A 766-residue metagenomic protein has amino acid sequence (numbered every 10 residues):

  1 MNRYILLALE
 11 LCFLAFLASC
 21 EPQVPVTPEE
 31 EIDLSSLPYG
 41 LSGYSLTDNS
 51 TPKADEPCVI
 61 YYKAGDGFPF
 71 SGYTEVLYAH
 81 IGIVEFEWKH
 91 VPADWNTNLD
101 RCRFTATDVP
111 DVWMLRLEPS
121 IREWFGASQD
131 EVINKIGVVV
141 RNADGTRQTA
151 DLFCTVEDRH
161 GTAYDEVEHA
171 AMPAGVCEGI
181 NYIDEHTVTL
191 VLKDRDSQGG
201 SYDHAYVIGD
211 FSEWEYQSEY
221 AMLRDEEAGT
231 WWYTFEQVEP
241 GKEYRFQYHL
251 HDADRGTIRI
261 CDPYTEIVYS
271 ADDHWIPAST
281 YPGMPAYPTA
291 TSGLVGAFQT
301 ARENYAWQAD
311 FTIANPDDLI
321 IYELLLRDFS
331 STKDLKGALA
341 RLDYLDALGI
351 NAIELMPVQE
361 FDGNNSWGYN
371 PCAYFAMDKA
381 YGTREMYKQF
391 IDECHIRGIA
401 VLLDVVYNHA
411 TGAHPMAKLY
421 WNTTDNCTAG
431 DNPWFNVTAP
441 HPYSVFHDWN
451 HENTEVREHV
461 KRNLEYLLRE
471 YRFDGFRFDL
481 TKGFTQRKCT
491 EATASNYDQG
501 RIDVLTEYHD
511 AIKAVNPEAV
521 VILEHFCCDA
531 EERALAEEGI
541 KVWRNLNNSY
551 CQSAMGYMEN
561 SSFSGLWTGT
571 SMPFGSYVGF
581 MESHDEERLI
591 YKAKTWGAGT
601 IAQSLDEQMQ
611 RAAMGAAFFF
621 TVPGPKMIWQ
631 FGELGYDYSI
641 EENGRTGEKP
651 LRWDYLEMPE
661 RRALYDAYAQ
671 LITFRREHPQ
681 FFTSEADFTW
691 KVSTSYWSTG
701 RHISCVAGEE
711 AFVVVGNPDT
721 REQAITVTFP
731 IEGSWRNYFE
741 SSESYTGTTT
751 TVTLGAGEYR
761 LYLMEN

Functional and structural regions predicted by a protein language model:
A8-F16: Bacterial N-terminal signal peptides
F16-S42: Bacterial Sec-dependent N-terminal signal peptides
D48-A64, Y182-T189: Contiguous beta-strand segments within globular domains
Y61-F70, L192-D196: Short amphipathic, basic-aromatic surface patches that mediate peripheral association with negatively charged
T74-D130, G145-A150, V191-E243, H251-H274: Aromatic-rich carbohydrate-binding modules that target alpha-glucans
G161-A205, T257-D318: Basic K/R-rich, polyanion-interacting modules in nucleoproteins and related proteins
G199, A221, Q359-E360, W367-N370 (+8 more regions): Active-site-proximal helices and loops of the catalytic beta/alpha 8
T265-A271, W275, R302-N304, Q308-L319 (+3 more regions): Substrate-binding/active-site clefts of carbohydrate-active enzymes
